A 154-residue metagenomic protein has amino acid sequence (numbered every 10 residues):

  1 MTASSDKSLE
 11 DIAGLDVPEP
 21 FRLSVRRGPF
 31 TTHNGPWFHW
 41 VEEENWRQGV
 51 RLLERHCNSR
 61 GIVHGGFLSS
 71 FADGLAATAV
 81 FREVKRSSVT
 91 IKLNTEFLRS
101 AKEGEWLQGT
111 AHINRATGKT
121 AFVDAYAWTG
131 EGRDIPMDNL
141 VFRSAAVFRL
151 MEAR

Functional and structural regions predicted by a protein language model:
M1-G49, L53-R55: Non-catalytic linker/capping segments at the edges of enzyme domains
T2-G14, V84, A101-E103, Q108 (+1 more regions): HotDog/MaoC-like acyl-thioester-processing domains
H33, K92, T120-F122: Short coil/loop residues immediately preceding or within conserved phosphate-binding loops of NTP-utilizing enzyme
L53, C57-S70: A conserved, well-ordered hydrophobic junction motif at loop->secondary-structure transitions
G66-S87: Active-site helix/loop of acyl-thioester processing domains in fatty-acid/polyketide metabolism, spanning hotdog-fold
